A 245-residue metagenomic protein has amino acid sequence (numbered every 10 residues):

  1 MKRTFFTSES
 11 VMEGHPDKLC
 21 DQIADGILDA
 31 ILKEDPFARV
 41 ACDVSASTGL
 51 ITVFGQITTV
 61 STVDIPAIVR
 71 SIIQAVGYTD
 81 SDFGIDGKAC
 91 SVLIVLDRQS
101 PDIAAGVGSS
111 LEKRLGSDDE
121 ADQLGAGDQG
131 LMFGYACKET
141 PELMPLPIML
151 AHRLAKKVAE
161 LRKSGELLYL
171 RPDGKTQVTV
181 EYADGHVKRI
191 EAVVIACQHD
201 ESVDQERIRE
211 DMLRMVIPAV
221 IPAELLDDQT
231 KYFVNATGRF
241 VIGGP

Functional and structural regions predicted by a protein language model:
M1-A41: N-terminal, positively charged regions that mediate nucleic acid binding
T7, Q74-P245: Glycine-rich, mobile lid/loop segments that gate access to catalytic sites or pores
E9-H15, I57, E120-D122: A short glycine/serine-rich beta->alpha loop
H15, D64-P66, D102-V107: N-terminal low-complexity, intrinsically disordered segments
H15, L19, I23-I27, I31 (+4 more regions): Hydrophobic face of amphipathic alpha-helices
F37-S45, E166-P172: Short, glycine/acidic-rich hinge or "gate" loops at secondary-structure transitions that mediate conformational
V40-T59: Short, charge-patterned binding micro-sites
T59-I73: Active-site-surrounding "flap" and adjacent substrate/cofactor-binding loops of secreted or lumenal enzymes, prototyped
